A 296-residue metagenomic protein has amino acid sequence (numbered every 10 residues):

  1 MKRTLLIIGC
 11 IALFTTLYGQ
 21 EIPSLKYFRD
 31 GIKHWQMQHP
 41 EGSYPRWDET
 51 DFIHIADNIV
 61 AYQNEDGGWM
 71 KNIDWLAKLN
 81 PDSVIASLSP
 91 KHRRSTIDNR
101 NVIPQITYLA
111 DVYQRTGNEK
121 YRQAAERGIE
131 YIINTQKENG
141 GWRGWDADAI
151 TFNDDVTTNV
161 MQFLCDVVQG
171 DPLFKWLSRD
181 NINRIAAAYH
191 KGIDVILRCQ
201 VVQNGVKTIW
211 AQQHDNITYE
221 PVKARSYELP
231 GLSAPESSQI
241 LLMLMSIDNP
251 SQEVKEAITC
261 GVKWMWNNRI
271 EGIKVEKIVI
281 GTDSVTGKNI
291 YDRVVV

Functional and structural regions predicted by a protein language model:
M1-E21: Bacterial Sec-dependent N-terminal signal peptides
Q20-R29, P40-D48, S87-N101, G144-T157 (+2 more regions): Solvent-exposed loop and edge beta-strand segments that line ligand/cofactor-binding and catalytic clefts
E21-I32, E65-K91, N134-I150, K175-W176 (+2 more regions): Glycine- and aromatic-rich loop/turn segments at beta-sheet edges
G31-W47, I55, V60-A61, I103-N118 (+2 more regions): Well-ordered alpha-helical scaffold segments within catalytic/enzyme domains
G42, R46-I103: N-terminal carbohydrate-binding/catalytic regions of secreted carbohydrate-active enzymes
I55-G67, A124-G140, A186-G205, A257-K274: Long, well-ordered core segments of solenoidal/helical folds
A86-T116, A124, G128-T135: Long, hydrophobic/aromatic-enriched structural stretches that serve as scaffold segments
R122, E126-I129, I133, D146-Q200 (+2 more regions): Eukaryote-skewed repeat-based solenoidal scaffolds used as protein-protein interaction platforms, primarily
